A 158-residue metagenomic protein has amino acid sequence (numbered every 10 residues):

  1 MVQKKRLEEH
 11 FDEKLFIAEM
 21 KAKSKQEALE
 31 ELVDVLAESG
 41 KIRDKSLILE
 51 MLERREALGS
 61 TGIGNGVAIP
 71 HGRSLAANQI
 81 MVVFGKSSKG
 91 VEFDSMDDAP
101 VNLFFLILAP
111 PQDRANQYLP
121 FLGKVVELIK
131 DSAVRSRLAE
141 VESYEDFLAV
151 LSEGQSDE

Functional and structural regions predicted by a protein language model:
M1-E158: Cytosolic covalent-transfer regions centered on His/Cys nucleophiles that carry phosphoryl or persulfide groups
